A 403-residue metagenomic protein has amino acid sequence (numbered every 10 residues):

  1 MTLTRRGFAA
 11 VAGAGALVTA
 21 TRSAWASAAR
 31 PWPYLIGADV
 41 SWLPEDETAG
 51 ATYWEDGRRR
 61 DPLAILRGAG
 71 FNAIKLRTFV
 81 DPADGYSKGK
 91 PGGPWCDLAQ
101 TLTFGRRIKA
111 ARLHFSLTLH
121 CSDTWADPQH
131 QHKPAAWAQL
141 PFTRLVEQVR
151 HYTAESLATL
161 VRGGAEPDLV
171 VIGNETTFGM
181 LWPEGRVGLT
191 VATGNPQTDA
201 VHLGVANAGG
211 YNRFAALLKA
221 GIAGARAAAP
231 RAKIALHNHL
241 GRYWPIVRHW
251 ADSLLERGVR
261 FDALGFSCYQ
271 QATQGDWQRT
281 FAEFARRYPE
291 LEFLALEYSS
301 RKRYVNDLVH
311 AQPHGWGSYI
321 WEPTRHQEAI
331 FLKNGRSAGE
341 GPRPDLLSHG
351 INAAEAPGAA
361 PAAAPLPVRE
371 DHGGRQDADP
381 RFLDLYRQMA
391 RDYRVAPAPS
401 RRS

Functional and structural regions predicted by a protein language model:
M1-G15: N-terminal secretory signal peptides and thylakoid transit peptides that target proteins across membranes
T21-D39: C-terminal segment of N-terminal export signals and the immediately downstream linker at the start of the mature
D46-E47, A51-G57, P82-D84, P91-A99 (+4 more regions): Acidic-and-aromatic substrate-binding clefts and catalytic sites of carbohydrate-active enzymes
A51-L66, T153-S156, W244-L254: Short, acidic/polar
P62, K233, R242-A311: Glycoside hydrolase catalytic-domain groove-lining segments
A69-A206, G210, L217, G221 (+2 more regions): Substrate-binding cleft and catalytic face of glycoside hydrolase catalytic domains, especially the flexible beta-alpha
D168-N174, F214-P245, F293-E297, I320-W321: Aromatic-lined carbohydrate-recognition surfaces of secreted/lumenal glycan-active proteins
L294-P399: Substrate-binding cleft of secreted/luminal carbohydrate-active enzymes
